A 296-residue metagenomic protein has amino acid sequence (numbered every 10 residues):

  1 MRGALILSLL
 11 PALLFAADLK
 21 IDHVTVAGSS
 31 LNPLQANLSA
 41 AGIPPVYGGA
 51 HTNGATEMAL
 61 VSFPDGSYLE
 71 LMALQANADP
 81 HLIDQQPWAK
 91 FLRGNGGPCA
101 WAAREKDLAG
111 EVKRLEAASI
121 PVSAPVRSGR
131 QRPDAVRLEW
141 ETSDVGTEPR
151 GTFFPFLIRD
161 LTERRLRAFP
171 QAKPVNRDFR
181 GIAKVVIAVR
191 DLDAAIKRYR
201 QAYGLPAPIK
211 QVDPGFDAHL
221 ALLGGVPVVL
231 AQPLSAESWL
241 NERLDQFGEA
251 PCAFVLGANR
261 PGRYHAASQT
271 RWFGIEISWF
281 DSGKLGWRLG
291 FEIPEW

Functional and structural regions predicted by a protein language model:
A4-L13: Bacterial N-terminal signal peptides
A17-I21, V26-P45, F63-W296: Glyoxalase I/VOC metalloenzyme domain signal
L60: Histidine-centered divalent-metal-coordination microenvironment in nucleic-acid enzymes
